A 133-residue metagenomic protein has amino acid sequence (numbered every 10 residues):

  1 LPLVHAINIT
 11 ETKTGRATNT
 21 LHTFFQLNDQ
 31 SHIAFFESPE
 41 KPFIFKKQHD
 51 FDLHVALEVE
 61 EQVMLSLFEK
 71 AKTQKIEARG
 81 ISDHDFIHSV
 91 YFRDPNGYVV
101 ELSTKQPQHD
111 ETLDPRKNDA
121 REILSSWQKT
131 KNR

Functional and structural regions predicted by a protein language model:
L1-H32: Core segments of cupin and vicinal oxygen chelate
T10-T12, P42, Q108-H109: Flexible, glycine-rich phosphate/dinucleotide-binding loops and adjacent beta-alpha linkers at cofactor/substrate
T14, K47, G80-I81: Short Gly/Pro-enriched turn/cap motifs at secondary-structure boundaries
F24-N28, I44-K70, H88-R93, Y98: Vicinal oxygen chelate
H32-F35, E101-L102: Short glycine-/small-residue motifs
S38-P39: A conserved beta-strand-loop-helix scaffold within acyl/acetyltransferase catalytic domains
F68-R133: Vicinal oxygen chelate
